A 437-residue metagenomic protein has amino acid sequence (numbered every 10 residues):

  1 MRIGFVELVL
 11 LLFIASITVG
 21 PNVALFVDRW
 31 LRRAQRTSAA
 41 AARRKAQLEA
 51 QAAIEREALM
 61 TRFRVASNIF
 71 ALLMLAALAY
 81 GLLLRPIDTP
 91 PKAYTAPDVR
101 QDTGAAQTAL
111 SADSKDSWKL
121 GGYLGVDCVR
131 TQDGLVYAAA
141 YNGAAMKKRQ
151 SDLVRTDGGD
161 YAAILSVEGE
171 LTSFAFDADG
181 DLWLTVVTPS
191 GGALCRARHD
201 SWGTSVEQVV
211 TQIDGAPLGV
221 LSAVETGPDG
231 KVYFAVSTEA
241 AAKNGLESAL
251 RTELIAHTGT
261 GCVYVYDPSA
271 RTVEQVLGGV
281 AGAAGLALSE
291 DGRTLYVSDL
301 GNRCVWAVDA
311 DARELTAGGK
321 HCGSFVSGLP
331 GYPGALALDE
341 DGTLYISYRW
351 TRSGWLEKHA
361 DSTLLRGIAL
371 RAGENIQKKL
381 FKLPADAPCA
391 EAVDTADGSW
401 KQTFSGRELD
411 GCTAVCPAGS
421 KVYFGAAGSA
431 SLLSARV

Functional and structural regions predicted by a protein language model:
P91-G125, G158-G159, G398-R407: A short helix->beta-strand "capping" segment at the edge of beta-propeller domains
K92, Y141-K148, F234-T258, R349-P384: Short, conserved, GDST-rich strand-edge loop motifs in beta-rich repeat architectures
S114-G121, G159-S166, S205-D214, T272-L277 (+2 more regions): A short beta-strand motif characteristic of beta-propeller blades
G121-D133, V167-V186, D214-V232, H257-C262 (+4 more regions): Beta-rich, blade/repeat-based domains predominating in secreted/periplasmic proteins but also intracellular
G121-G122, L135-K148, L182-S190, V232-N244 (+6 more regions): Conserved beta-strand positions in repeat-built beta-propeller and related beta-rich domains
N142-G143, K148-G192, V210-I213: Blade-loop segments of beta-propeller domains
R155-D160, R198-G203, Y266-R271, D309-R313 (+2 more regions): Short loop/turn segments that connect beta-strands within beta-propeller blades
T185-G227, F234-R251: Asp-box/WD-like beta-propeller blade repeats and closely related beta-sheet repeat scaffolds
